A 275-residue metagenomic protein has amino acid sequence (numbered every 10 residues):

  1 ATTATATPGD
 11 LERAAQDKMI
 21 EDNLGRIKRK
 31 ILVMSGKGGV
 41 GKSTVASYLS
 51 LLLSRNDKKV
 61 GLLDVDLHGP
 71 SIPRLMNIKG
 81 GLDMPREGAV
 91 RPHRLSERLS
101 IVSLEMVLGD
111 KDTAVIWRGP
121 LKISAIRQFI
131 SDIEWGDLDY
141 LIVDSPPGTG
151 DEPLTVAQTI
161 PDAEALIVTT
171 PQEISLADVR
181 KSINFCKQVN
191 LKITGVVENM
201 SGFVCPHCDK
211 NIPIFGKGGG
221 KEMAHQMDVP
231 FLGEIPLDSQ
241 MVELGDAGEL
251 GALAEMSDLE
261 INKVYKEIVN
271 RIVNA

Functional and structural regions predicted by a protein language model:
A1-A15, F185-A275: C-terminal lobe/tail of nucleotide-utilizing enzymes
A1-V40, I272: Extreme N-terminal, non-catalytic leader segments that precede Walker-type/kinase nucleotide-binding cores
K30-L67, I183: Walker A/P-loop phosphate-binding motif and the immediately C-terminal alpha-helix
V40-Y48, G69-P73, S145-P153, S175-D178: Short glycine/serine/threonine-rich phosphate/pyrophosphate-binding segments that cradle anionic phosphate groups
K59-G61, V65-L108, I116, I123 (+1 more regions): Phosphate-binding loop that captures ATP/GTP phosphates
V102, I126, S145, Q158 (+2 more regions): Glycine-rich phosphate-binding loops of nucleotide-dependent enzymes
L108-V156: Phosphate-binding/switch loop-helix module in NTP-utilizing enzymes
G136-V143, T149, P161-S182: Conserved Switch II/interswitch segment of TRAFAC-class P-loop GTPases
